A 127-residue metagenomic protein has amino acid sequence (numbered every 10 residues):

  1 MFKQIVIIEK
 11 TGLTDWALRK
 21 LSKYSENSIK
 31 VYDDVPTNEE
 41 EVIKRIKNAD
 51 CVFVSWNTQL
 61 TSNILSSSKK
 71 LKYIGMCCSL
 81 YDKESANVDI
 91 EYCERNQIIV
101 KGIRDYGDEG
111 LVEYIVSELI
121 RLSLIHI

Functional and structural regions predicted by a protein language model:
M1, I125-I127: Polar low-complexity intrinsically disordered regions
M1-D50: N-terminal glycine-/charge-rich "phosphate-binding" loop or analogous flexible N-terminal tail
I7, I46, I98-V100, I127: Hydrophobic aliphatic residue packing
C51-I125: Phosphate/diphosphate ligand-binding glycine-rich loop within oxidoreductases
